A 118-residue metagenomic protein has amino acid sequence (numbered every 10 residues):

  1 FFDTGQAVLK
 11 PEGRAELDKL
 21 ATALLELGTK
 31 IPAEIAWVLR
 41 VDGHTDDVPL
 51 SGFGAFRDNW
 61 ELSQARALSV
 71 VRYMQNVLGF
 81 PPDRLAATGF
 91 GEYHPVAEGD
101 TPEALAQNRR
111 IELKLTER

Functional and structural regions predicted by a protein language model:
D3-E26, W37-R40, H44-R118: Periplasmic OmpA-like peptidoglycan-binding domain that tethers envelope proteins to the cell wall
